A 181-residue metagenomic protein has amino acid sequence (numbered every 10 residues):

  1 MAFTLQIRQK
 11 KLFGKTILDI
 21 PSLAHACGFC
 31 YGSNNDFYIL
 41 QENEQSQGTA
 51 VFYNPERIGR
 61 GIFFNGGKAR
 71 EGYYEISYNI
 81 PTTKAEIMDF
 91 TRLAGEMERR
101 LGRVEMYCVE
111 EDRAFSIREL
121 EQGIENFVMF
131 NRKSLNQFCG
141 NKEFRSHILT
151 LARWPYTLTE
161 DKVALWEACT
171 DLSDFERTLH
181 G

Functional and structural regions predicted by a protein language model:
M1-A2, S46, E98-G102: A short, compositionally biased
M1-T4, E71-Y73: A general secondary-structure signal for short beta-strands and their flanking turns/coil in non-transmembrane regions
T4-I39, L165-G181: Negatively charged, low-complexity tracts enriched in Asp/Glu with abundant Ser/Thr
G14-A85: Short, intrinsically disordered low-complexity segments
I20, I76-S77, T82-M106: Ampiphathic alpha-helical segments that act as solvent-exposed interaction surfaces
S33-D36, G102-Y107, S134-N136: Short, surface-exposed, polar/charged, turn-prone segments marking secondary-structure boundaries
C108-E119: Short proline/glycine- and acidic-rich turn/helix-capping motifs at secondary-structure junctions
E121-G181: Aromatic/basic-lined ligand-recognition segments that form π-stacking hydrophobic pockets flanked by Lys/Arg to engage
